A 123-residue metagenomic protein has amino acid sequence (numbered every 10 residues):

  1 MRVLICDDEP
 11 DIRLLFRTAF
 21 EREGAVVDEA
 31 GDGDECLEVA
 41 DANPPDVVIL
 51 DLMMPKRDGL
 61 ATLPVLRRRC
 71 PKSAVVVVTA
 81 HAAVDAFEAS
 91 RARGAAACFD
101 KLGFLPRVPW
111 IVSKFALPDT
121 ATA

Functional and structural regions predicted by a protein language model:
D7: Conserved acidic carboxylate
P10-D28: Two-component/phosphorelay signaling modules centered on CheY-like receiver
D32-E35, D58-A61: Acidic catalytic/metal-coordinating carboxylates
D41-N43, V65-S73, R93: Conserved phosphotransfer cores of two-component systems
V48, L52-M53: The short loop immediately C-terminal to the conserved phospho-acceptor aspartate in CheY-like receiver
M54-P55, A83: The feature encodes the CheY-like receiver
A61, A82-W110, K114: Alpha4 helix (beta4-alpha4-beta5 surface) of REC/receiver domains from two-component response regulators
